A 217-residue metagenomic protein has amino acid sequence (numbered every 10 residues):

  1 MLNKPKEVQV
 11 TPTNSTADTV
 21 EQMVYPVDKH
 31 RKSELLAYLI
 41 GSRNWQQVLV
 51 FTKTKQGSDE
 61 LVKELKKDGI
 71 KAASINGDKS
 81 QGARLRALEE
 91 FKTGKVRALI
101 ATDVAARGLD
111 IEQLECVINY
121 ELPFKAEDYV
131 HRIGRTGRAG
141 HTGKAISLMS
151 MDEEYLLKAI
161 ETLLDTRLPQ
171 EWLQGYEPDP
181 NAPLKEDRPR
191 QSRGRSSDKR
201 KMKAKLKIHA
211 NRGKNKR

Functional and structural regions predicted by a protein language model:
M1-N181: Conserved helicase RecA-like core
T93, R167-R217: Basic Arg/Gly/Lys-rich low-complexity intrinsically disordered segments
